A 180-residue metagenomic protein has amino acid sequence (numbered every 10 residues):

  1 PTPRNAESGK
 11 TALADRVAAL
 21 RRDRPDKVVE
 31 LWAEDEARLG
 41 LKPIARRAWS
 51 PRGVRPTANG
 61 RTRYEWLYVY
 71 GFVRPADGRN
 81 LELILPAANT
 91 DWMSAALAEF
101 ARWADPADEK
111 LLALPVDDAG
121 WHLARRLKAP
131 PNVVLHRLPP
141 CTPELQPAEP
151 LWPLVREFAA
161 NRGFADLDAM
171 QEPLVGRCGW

Functional and structural regions predicted by a protein language model:
P1-W180: Short functional hotspots at interaction and active-site rims
